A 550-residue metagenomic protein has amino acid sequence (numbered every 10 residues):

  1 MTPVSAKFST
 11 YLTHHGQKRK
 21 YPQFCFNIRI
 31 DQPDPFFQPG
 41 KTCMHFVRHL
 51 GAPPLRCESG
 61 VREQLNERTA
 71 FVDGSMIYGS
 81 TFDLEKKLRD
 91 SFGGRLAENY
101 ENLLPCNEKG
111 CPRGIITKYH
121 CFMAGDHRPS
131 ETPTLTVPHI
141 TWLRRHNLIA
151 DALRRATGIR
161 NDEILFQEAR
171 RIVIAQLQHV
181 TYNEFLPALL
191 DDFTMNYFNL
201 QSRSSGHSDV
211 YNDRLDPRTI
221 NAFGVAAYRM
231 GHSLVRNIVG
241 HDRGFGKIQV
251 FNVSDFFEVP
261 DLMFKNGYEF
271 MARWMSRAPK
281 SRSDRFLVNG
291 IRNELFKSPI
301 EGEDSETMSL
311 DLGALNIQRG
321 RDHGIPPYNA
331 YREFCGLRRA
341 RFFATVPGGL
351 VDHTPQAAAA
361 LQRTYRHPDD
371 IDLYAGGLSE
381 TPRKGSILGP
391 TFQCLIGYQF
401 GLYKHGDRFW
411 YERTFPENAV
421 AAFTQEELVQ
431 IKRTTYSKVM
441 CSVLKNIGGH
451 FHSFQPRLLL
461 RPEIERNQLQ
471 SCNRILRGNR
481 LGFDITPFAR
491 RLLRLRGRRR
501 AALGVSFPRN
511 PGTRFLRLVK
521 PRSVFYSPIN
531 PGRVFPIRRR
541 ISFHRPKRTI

Functional and structural regions predicted by a protein language model:
M1-P133, A150-I541, R545-I550: Terminal regions of secretory-pathway proteins
T132-R144: Alpha-helical bundle segments that constitute or directly flank the non-heme di-iron/ferroxidase center
H146-L148: Secondary-structure-rich domain cores
